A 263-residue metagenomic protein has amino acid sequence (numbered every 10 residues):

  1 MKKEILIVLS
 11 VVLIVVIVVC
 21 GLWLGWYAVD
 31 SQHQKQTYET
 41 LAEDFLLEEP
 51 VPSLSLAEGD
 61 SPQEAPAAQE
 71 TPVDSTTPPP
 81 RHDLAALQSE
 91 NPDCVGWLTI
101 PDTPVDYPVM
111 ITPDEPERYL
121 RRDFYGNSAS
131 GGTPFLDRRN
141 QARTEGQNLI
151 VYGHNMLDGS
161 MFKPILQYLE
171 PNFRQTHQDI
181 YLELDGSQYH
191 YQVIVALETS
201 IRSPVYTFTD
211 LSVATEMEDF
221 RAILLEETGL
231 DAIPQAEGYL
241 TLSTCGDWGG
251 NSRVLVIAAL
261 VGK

Functional and structural regions predicted by a protein language model:
M1-V16: N-terminal Sec-pathway targeting helices
I17-K263: Solvent-exposed, non-transmembrane regions of membrane-associated and secreted proteins
